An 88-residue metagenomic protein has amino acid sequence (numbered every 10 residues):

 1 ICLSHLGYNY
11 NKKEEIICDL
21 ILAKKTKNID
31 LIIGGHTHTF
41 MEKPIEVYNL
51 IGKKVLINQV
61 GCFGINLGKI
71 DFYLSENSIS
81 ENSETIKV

Functional and structural regions predicted by a protein language model:
I1-V88: Functional cores that coordinate and move charged inorganic groups
